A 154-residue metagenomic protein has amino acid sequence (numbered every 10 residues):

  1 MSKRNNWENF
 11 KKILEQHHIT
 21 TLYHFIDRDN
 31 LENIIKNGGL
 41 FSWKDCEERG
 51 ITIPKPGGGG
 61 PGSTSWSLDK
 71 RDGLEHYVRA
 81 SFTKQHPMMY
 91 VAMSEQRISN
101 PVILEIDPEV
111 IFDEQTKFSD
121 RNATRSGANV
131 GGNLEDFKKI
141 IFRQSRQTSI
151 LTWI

Functional and structural regions predicted by a protein language model:
M1-R79, H86-I154: Active-site-proximal loop/hinge segments that shape catalytic or ion-binding/gating pockets
